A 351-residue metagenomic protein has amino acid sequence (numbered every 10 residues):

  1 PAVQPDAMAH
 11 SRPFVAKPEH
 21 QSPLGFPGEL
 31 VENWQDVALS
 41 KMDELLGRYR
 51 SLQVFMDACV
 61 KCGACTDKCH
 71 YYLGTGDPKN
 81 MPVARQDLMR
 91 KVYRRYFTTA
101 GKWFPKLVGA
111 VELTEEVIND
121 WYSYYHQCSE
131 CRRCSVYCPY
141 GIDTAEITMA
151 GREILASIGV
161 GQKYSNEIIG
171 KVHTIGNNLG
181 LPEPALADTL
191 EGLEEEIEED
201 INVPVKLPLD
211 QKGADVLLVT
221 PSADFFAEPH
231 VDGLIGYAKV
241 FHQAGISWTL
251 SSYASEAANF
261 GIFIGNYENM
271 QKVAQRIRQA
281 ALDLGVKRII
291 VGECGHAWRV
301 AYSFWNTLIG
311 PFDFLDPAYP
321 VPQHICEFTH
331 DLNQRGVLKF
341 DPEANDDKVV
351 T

Functional and structural regions predicted by a protein language model:
D6-A38, L45, N333-T351: Redox cofactor-anchoring modules in respiratory/redox and cofactor-processing assemblies
P13-V37, Y72-W103: A broadly conserved sequence feature marking short terminus-proximal activation segments in nucleic acid-centric
V31, S40, L46-M56, Q86 (+1 more regions): Iron-sulfur-cluster electron-transfer modules
F55, V60-T66: Mature N-terminal segment immediately following signal peptide/propeptide cleavage in secreted/periplasmic
C69: Phosphate/adenylate-binding glycine loop and adjacent helical scaffold
K212-A214, G285, A318, N345-K348: Residue-level preference for short coil/turn positions at secondary-structure junctions
F312-A344: Short, flexible loop segments at boundaries between secondary-structure elements
